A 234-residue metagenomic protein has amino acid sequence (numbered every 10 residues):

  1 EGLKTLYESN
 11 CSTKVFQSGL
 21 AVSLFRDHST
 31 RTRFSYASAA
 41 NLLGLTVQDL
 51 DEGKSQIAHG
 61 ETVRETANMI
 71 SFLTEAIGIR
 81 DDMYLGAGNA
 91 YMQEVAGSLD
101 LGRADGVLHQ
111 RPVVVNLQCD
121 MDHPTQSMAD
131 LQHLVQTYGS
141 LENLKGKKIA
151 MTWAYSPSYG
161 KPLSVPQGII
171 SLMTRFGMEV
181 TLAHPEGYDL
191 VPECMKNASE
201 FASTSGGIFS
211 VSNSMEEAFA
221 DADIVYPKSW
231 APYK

Functional and structural regions predicted by a protein language model:
E1-K4, M92-A96, M195-S199, E216: Generic detector of well-ordered alpha-helical segments enriched in charged/polar residues, highlighting helical
E1-L6, L43, L73, S98-D105 (+6 more regions): Change "in soluble alpha/beta enzymes" to "in soluble alpha/beta proteins
E1-V15, S38, S140-L144: Short, composition-biased local secondary-structure segments
L6, M69, A218-D221: CheY-like receiver
N10, K14-V135: Phosphate/diphosphate ligand-binding glycine-rich loop within oxidoreductases
R26-S38, V135-P227: Glycine-rich phosphate/diphosphate-binding loop of Rossmann-like nucleotide-binding domains
D82-Y84, S156, S229-Y233: Short glycine-rich anion-binding loops that position phosphate/pyrophosphate groups of nucleotides and phosphorylated
